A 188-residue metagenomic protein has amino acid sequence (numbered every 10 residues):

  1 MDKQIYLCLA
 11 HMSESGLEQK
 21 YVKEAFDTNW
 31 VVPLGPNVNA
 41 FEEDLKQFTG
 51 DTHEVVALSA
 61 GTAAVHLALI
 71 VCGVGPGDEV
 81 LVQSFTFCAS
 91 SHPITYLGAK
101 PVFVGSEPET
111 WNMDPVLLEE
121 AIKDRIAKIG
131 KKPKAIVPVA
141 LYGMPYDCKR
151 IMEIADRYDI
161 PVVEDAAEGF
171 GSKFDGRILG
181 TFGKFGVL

Functional and structural regions predicted by a protein language model:
M1-V71, G75, K134, P138 (+1 more regions): Conserved PLP-binding active-site segment in aminotransferase class I/II-type PLP enzymes
L17-V22, P36, A40, A89 (+4 more regions): Generic alpha-helical secondary structure signal
V22, L45, A64, V80 (+5 more regions): Generic structural signal for small/hydrophobic residues in well-ordered secondary structure, especially within
L34-V38, G61-V65, F87, W111 (+2 more regions): Conserved donor sugar-nucleotide recognition element shared by glycan-biosynthetic enzymes
V55, A64, A68, S90-P93 (+3 more regions): Small-residue (primarily alanine) positions within well-ordered alpha-helices, especially packing/interaction faces
V56, L81, V102, P161-V163 (+1 more regions): Structural detector of well-ordered beta-strand residues that form the stable sheet scaffold of enzyme domains
A68-E120, V137: Conserved PLP-anchoring active-site segment centered on the Schiff-base-forming lysine
E109-L188: Active-site phosphate-binding strand-loop segment of PLP-dependent enzymes
